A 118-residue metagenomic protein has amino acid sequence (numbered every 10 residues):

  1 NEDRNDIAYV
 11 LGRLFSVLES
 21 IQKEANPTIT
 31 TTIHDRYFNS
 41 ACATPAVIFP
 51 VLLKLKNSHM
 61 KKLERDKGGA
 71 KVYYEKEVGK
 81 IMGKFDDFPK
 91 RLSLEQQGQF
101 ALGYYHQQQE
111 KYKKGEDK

Functional and structural regions predicted by a protein language model:
N1-K118: Intrinsic-disorder/low-complexity detector
